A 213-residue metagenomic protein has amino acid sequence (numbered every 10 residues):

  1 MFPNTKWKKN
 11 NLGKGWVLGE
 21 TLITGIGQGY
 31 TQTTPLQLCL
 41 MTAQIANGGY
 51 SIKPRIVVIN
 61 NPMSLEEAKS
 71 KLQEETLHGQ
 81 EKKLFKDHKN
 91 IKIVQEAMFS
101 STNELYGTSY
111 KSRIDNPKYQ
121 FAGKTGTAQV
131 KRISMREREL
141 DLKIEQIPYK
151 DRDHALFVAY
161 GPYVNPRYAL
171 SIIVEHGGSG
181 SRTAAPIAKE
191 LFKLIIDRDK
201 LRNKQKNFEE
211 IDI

Functional and structural regions predicted by a protein language model:
M1-A169, E210-I213: Beta-lactam-recognizing serine transpeptidase/beta-lactamase-like catalytic domain environment
L38, G180-F192: Short, charged, low-complexity patches
A155-G161, Y168, I173, I187 (+1 more regions): Membrane-interface anchoring segments and C-terminal beta-barrel signals
E175-G178: A generic structural motif
L194-I213: Gram-negative outer-membrane assembly/targeting C-terminal domains
